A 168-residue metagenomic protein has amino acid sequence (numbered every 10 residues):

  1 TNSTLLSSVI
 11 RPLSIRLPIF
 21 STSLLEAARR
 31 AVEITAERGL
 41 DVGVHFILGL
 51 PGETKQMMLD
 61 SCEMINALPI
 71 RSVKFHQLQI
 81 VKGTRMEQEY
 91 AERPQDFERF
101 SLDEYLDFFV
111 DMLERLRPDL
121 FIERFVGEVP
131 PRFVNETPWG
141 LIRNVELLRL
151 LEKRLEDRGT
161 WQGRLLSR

Functional and structural regions predicted by a protein language model:
T1-S14, S21-S23: Low-acidity, Ser/Thr- and Arg-rich intrinsically disordered low-complexity segments
S14-L17, M58, E87-Y90: Residues in and immediately flanking transmembrane alpha helices
R16, H45-I47, P94-Q95: A short, structure-level motif marking secondary-structure boundaries and short turns
E26-M86, D103-E128: Conserved C-terminal portion of the radical SAM core fold that forms the substrate/S-adenosylmethionine-binding
S72, Q79-R168: Auxiliary Fe-S-binding modules of radical SAM enzymes
